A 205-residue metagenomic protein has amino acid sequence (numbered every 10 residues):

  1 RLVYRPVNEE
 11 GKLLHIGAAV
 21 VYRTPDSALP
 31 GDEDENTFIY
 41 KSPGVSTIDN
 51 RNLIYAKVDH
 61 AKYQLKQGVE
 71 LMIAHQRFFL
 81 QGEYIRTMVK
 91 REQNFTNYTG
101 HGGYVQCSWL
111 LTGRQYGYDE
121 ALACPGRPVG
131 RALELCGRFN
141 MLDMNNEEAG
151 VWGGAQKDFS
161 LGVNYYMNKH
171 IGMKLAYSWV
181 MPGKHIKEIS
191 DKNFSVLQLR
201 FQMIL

Functional and structural regions predicted by a protein language model:
R1-P30: Aromatic- and glycine-enriched pocket-lining scaffold segments that form the walls of small-molecule binding clefts
G31-L205: Outer-membrane beta-barrel pore domains
